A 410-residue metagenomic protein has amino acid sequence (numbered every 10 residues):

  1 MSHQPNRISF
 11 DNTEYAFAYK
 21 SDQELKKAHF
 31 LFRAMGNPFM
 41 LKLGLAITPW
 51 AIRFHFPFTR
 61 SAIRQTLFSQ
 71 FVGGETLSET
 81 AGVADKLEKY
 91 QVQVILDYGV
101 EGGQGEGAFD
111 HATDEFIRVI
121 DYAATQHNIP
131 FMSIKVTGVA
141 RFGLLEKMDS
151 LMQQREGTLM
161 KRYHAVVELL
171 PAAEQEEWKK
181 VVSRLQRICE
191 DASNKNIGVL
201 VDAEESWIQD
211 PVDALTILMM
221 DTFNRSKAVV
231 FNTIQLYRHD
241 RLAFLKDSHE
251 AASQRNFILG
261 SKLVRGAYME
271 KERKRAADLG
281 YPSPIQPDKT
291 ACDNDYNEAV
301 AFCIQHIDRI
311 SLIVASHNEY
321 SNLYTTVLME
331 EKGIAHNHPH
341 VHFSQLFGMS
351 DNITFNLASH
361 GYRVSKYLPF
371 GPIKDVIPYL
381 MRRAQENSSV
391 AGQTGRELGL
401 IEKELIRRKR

Functional and structural regions predicted by a protein language model:
S2-R410: Positively charged, amphipathic and often flexible ligand-engagement surfaces
